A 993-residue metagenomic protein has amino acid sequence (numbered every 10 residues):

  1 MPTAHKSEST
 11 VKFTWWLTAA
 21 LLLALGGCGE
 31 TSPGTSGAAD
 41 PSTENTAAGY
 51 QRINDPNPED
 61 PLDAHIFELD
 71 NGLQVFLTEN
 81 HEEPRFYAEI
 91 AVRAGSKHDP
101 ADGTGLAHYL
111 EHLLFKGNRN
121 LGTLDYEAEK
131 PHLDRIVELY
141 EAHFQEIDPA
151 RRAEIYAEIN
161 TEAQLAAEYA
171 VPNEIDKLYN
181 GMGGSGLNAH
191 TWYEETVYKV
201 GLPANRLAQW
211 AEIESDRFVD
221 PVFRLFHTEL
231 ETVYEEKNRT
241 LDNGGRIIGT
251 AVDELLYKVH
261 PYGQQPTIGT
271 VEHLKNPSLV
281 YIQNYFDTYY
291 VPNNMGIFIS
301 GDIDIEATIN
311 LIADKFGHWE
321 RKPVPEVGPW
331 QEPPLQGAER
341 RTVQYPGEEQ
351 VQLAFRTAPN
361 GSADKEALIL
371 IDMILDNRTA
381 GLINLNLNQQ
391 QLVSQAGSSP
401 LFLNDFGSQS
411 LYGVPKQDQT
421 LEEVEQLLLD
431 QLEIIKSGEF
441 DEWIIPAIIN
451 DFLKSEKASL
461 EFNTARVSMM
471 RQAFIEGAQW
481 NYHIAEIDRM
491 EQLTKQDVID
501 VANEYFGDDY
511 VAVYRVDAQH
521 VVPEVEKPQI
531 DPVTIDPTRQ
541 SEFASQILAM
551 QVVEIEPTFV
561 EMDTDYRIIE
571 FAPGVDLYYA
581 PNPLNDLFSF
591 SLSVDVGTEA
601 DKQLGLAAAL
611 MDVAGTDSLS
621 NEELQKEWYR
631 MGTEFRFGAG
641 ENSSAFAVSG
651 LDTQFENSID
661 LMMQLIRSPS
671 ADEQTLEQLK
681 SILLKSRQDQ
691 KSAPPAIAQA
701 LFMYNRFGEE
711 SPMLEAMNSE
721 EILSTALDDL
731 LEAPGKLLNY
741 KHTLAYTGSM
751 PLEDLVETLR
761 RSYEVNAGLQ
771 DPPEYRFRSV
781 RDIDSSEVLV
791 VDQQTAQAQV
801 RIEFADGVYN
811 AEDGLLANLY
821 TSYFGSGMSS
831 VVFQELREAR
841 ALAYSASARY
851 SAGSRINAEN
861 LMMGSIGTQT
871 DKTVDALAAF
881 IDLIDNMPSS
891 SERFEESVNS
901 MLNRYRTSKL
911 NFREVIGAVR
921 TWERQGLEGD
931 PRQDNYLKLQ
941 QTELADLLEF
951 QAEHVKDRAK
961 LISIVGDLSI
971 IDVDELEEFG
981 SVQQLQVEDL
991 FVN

Functional and structural regions predicted by a protein language model:
M1-V11: N-terminal secretory signal peptides that target proteins for export/translocation
A4, C28-F76, D304-Q344, Q350 (+9 more regions): Proteolytic maturation boundary segments
W16-G26: Bacterial N-terminal signal peptides
T78, E83-S96, G105-A107, T123-D216 (+16 more regions): M16 family metallopeptidases and their MPP-like homologs
L207-W210, I305-I309, A363, Q419-E423 (+5 more regions): Short, conserved charged micro-motifs
D216-F223, K315-P323, L429-F440, Q664-A671 (+3 more regions): A common structural junction motif
